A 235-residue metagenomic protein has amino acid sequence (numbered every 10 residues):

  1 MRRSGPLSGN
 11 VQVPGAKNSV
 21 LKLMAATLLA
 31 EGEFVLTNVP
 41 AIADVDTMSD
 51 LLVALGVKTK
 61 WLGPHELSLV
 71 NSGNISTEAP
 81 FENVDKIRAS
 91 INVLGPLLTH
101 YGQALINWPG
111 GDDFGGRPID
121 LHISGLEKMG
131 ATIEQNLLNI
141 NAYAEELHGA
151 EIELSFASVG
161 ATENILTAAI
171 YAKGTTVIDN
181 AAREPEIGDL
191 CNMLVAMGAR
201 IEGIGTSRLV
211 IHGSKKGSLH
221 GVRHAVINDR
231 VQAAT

Functional and structural regions predicted by a protein language model:
M1-T235: Structural preference for solvent-exposed beta-strand-turn elements and adjacent flexible terminal/loop segments within
